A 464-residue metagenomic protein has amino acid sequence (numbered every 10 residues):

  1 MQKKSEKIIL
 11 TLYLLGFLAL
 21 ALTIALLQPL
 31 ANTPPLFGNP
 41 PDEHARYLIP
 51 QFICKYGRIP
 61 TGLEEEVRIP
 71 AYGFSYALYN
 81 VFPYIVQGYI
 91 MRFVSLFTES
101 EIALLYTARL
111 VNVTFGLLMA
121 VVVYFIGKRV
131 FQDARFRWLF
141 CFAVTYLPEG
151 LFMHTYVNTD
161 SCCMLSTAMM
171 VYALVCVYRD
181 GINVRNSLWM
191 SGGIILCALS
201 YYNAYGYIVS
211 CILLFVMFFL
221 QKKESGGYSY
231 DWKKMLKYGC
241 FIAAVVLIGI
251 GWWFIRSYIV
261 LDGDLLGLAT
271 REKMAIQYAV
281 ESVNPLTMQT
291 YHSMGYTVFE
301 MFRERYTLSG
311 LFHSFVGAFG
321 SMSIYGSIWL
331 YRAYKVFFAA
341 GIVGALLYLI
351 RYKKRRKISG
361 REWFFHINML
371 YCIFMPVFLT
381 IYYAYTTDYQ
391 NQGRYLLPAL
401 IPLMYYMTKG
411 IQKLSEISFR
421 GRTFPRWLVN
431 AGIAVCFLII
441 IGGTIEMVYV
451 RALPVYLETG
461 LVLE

Functional and structural regions predicted by a protein language model:
M1-Q28, L220, D231-V245, I350-M369 (+1 more regions): Start-transfer (signal-anchor) and selected internal transmembrane alpha helices of multi-pass inner/ER membrane
S5-E43, F52-P60, I242-I259, F374-F378 (+1 more regions): Transmembrane signal-anchor helices characteristic of membrane glycosylation enzymes that use polyprenol
E99-I102, V123-Y146, L165: Transmembrane-helix signature of polytopic, membrane-embedded enzymes that assemble or transfer cell-envelope glycans
Y106-V130, M169: Transmembrane-helix motifs of polytopic, lipid-linked glycan transferases
E149-C163: Short acidic/glycine- and proline-prone juxtamembrane loop motifs at membrane-interface regions of multi-pass membrane
C176-R179, Y207-V246, V260, T270: Perimembrane helix-loop-helix junctions
N186-Y202, I248: Membrane-interface alpha helices of multi-pass inner-membrane proteins
K237-A345, E446-R451: Membrane-lumen/periplasm interface segments of specific transmembrane helices in polyprenyl phosphate-linked
